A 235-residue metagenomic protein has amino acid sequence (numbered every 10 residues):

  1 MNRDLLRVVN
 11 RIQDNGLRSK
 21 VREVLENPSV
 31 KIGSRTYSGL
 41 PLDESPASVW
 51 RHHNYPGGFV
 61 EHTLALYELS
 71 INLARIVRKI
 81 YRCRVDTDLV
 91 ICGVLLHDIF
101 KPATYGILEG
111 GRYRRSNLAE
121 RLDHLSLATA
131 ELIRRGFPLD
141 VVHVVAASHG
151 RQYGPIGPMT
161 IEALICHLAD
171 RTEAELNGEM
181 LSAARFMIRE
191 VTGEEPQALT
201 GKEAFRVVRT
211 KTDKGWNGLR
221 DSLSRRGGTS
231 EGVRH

Functional and structural regions predicted by a protein language model:
M1, N10, D14, P158 (+2 more regions): Intrinsic-disorder-associated interaction segments
M1-R114: Acidic/His-rich, divalent-metal-binding segments that scaffold phosphate/diphosphate chemistry
N2-N10, R18-E26, H97, V142 (+4 more regions): Generic detector of well-ordered alpha-helical segments enriched in charged/polar residues, highlighting helical
V9, R134, G232-H235: Short basic coil micro-motifs at the edges of alpha-helical modules that engage polyanionic partners
I12-K20, P28-R35, Q152, E175-E179 (+3 more regions): Short secondary-structure junctions and interdomain/linker hinges
V49-H52, E61-H62, E68, R82-R189: Divalent metal-dependent catalytic cores for phosphoryl transfer on phosphate-bearing substrates
A119-R121, I161-H235: Metal-dependent nucleotide-binding catalytic modules
